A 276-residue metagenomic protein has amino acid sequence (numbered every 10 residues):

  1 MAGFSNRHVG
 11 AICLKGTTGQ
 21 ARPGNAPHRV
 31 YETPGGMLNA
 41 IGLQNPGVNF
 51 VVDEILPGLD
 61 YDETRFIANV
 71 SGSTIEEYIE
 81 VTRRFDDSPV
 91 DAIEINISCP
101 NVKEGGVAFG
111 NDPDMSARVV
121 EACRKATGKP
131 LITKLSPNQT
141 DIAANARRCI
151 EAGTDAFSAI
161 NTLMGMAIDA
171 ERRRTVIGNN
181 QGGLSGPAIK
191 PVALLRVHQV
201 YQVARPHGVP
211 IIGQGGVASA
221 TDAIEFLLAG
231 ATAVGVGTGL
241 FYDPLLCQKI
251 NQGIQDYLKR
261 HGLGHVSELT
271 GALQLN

Functional and structural regions predicted by a protein language model:
M1-F66, S71-S73: N-terminal capping/small domains of soluble enzymes
A2, N49-L56, I79, A117-E121 (+3 more regions): Predominant activation on well-ordered alpha-helical scaffold segments within soluble catalytic domains
N6, S73-I212, A218-V236: Alpha/beta enzyme core
H8-V9, R22-G35, I168-G182, L227 (+1 more regions): C-terminal helical cap(s) of enzyme catalytic domains, especially alpha/beta-barrels
K15, G237-T238: Short beta->alpha connector loops at strand-helix junctions that form conserved, small/polar/Pro-enriched
L56-Y61, D87, K125-G128, D155 (+3 more regions): Generic secondary-structure signature for well-ordered alpha-helical cores
S267-N276: A short, charged, Gly/Pro-tolerant segment at domain boundaries
